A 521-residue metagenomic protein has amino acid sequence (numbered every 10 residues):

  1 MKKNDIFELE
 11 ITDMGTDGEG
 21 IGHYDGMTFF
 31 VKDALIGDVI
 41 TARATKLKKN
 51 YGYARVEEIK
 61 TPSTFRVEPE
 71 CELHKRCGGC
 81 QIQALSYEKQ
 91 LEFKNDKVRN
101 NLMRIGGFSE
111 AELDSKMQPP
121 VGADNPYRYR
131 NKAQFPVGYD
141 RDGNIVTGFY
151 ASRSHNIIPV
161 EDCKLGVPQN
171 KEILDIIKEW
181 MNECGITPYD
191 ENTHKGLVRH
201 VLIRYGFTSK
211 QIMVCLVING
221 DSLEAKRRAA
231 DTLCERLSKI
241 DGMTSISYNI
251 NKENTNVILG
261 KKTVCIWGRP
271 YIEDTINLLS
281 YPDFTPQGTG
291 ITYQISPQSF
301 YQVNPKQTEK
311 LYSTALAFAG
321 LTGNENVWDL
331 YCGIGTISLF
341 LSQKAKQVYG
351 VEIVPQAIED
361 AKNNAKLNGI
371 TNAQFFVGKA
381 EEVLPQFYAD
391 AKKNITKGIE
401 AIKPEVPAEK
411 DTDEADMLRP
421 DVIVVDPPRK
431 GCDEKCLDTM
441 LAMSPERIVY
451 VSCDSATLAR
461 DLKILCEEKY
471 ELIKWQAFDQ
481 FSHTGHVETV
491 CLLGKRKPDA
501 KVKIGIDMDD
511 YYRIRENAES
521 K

Functional and structural regions predicted by a protein language model:
M1-L73, Q374, E382: Terminal RNA-binding accessory module
K2-E8, T16, L223-D231, E235-K521: Rossmann-like S-adenosyl-L-methionine
G20-D25, G148-A151, C215-V217, A361: Short, acidic/hydrophobic/Gly-rich beta-strand patch recurrent on exposed beta strands that often constitutes part
R43-L47, P136-D140, R204-T208, G494-R496: Short beta-strand micro-motifs enriched in acidic
Y51, S209-M213, G485: Conserved loop-to-beta-strand segment in the C-terminal subdomain of adenylate-forming
E57-P69, K75-P188, T208, L223: Extended interfacial segments that mediate partner engagement and assembly in macromolecular machines
Q118-N125, E191-N192, H200, R204 (+1 more regions): Short, solvent-exposed loop/turn elements at beta->coil junctions and helix N-caps that rim active or binding pockets
I203, K210-N219, T292-S296, V422: Short, aliphatic-rich beta-strand segments
